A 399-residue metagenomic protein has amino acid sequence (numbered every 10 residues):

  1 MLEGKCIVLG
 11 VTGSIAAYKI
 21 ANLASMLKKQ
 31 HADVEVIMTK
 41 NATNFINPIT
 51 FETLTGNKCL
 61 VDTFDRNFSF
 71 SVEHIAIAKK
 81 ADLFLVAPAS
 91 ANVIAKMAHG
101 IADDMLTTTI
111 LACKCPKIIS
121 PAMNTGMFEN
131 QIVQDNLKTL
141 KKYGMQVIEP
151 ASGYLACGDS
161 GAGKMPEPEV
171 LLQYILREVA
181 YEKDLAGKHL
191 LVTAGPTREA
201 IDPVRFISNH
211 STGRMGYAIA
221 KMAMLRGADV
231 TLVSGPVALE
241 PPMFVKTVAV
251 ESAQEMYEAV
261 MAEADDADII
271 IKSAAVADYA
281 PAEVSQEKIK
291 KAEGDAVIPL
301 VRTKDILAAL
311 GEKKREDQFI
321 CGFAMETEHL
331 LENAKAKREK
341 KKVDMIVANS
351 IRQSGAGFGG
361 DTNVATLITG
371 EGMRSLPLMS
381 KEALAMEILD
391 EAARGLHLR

Functional and structural regions predicted by a protein language model:
M1-I118, N124-G213, Y217-R399: A cross-family phosphate/adenosyl-ligand binding-site feature
